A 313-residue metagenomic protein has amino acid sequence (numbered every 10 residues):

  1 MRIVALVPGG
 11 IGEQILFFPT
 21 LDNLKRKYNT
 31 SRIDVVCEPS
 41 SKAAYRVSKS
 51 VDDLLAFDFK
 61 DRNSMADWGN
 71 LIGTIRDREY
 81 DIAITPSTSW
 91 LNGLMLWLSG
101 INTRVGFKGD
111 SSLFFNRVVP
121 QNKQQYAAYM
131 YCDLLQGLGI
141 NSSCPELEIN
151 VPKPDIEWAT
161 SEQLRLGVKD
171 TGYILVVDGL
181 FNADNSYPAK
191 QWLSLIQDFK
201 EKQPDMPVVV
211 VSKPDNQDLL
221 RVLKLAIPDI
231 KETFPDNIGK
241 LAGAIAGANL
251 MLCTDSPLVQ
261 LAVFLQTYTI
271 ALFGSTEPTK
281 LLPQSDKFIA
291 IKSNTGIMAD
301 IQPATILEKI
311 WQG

Functional and structural regions predicted by a protein language model:
M1-G313: Catalytic machinery of carbohydrate-active enzymes, primarily nucleotide-sugar-dependent glycosyltransferases
